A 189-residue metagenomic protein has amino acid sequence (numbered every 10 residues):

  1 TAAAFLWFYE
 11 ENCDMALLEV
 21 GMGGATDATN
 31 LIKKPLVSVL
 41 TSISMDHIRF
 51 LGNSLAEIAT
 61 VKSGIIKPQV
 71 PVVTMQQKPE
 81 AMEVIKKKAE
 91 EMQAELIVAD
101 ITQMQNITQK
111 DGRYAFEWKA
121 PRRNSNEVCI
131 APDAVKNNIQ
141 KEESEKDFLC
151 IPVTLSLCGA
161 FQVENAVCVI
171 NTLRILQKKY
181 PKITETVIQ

Functional and structural regions predicted by a protein language model:
A2-G24: Phosphate-binding/switch loop-helix module in NTP-utilizing enzymes
A3-F5, G24-D27, A59-V61, F148 (+1 more regions): A generic local structural motif
E11-E19, P35, L40-D147, P152 (+2 more regions): Acidic, Mg2+-coordinating active-site environments of NTP-dependent enzymes
G24-D27, L55, K67, Q162: Short, flexible micro-motifs
A25-L36: Short Gly/Thr/Asp-enriched flexible loops that form oxyanion-binding sites at enzyme active sites
L157-V169: Short glycine/threonine-rich catalytic loop with a Thr-x-Gly-x-Asp
Q189: A glycine- and small/hydrophobic-rich beta-loop-beta segment that serves as a flexible "lid/hinge" or phosphate-binding
